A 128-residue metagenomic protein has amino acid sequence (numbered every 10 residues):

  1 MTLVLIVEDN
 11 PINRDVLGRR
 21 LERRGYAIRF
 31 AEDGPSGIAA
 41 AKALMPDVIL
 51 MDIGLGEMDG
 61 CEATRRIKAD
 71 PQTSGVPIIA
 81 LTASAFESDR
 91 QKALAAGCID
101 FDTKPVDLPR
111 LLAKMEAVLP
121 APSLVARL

Functional and structural regions predicted by a protein language model:
E8, E32: Conserved acidic carboxylate
D15-R23: Charged docking surfaces used in two-component/phosphorelay signaling
D33-S36, D59-R65: Acidic catalytic/metal-coordinating carboxylates
L44-L50, L55: Active-site beta3 strand of CheY-like receiver
G56, S74, F86, P105: The feature encodes the CheY-like receiver
I99: Short, glycine/charged-rich "phosphate-handling" switch motifs in NTP-dependent and phosphotransfer domains
V106-M115: C-terminal output helix
